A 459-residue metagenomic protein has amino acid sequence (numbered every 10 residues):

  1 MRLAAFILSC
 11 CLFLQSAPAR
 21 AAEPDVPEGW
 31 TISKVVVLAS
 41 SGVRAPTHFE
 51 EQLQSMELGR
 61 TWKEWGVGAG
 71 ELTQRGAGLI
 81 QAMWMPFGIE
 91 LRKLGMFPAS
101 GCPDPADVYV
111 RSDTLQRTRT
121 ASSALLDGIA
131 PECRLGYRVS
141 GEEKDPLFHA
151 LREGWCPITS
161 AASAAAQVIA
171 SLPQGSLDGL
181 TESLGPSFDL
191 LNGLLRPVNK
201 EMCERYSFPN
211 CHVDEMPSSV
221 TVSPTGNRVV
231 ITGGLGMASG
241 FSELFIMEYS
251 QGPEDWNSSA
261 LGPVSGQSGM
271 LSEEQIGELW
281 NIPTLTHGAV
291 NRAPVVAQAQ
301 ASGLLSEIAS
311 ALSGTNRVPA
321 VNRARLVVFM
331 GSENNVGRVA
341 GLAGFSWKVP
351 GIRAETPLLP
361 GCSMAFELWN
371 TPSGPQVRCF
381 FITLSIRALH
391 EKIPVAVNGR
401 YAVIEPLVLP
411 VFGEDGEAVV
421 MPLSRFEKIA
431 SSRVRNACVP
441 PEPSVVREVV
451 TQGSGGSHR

Functional and structural regions predicted by a protein language model:
A4-Q15: Bacterial N-terminal signal peptides
S16-A21: Boundary at the C-terminal end of the N-terminal hydrophobic targeting segment
A22-Y109, D113-V327, G331-R459: Signature for phosphate-centric chemistry
